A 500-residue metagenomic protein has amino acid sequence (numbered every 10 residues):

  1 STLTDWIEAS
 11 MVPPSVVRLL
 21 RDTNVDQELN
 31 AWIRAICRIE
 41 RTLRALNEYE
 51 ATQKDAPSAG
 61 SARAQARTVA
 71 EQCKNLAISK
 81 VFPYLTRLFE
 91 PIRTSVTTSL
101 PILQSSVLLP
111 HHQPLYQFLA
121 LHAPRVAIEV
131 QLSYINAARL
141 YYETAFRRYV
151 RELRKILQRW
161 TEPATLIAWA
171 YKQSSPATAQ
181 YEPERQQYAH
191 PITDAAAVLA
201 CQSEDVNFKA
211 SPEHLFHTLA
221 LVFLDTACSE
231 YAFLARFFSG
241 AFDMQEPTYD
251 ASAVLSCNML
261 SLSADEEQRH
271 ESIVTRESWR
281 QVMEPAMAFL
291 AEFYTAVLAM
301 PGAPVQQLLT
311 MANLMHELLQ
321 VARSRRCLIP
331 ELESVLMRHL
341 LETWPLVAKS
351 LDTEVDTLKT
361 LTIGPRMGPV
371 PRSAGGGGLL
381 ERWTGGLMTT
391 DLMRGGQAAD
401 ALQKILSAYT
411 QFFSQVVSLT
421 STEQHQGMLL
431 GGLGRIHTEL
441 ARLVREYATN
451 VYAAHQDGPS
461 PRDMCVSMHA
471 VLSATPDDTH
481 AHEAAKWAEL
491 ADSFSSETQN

Functional and structural regions predicted by a protein language model:
S1-N500: Long alpha-helical rod scaffolds of large eukaryotic non-enzymatic complex subunits
